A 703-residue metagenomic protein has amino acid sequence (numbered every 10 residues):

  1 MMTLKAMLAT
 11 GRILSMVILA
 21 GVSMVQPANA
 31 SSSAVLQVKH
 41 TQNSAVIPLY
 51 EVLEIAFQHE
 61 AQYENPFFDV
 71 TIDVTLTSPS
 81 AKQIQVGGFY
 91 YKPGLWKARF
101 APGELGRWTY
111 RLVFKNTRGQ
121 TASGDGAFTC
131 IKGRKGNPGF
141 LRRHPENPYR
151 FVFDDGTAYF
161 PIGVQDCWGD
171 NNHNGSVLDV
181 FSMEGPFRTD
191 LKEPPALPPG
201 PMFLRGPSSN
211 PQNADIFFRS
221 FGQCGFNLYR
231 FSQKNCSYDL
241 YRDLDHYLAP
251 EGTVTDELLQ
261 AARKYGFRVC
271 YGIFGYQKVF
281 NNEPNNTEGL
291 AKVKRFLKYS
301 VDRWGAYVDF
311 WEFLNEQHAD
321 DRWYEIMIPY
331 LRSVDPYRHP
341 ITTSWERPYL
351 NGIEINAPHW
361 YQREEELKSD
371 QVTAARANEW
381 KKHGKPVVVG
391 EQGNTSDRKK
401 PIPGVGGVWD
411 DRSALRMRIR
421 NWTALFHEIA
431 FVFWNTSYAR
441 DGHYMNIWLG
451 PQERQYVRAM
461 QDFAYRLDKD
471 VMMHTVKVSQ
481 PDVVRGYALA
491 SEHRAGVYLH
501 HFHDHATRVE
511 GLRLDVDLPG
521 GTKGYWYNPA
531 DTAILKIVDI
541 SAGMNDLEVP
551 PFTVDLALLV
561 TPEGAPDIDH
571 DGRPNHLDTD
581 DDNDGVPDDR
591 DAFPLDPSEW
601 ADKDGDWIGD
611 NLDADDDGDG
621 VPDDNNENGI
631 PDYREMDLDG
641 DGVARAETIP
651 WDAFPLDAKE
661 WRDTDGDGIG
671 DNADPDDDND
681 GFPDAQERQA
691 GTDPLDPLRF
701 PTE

Functional and structural regions predicted by a protein language model:
G11-S23: Bacterial N-terminal signal peptides
S31-S80, V86-G88, A127-G133, R142 (+1 more regions): Non-catalytic, glycine-rich low-complexity segments
L36-I47, Q62, T395-D397, V405 (+2 more regions): Aromatic- and carboxylate-lined catalytic core of secreted/periplasmic carbohydrate-active enzymes
L53, W96-A98, N545-L547: Short strand-edge motifs at loop-to-beta-strand transitions and within beta-strands of extracellular beta-rich domains
T71, T117, P138-L367, V372 (+1 more regions): Active-site mouth of glycoside hydrolases
T75, I84-P148: Extended acidic/polar, glycine-enriched regions that form or flank non-catalytic beta-rich accessory modules
R295, N315-Q455: Extracellular glycoside hydrolase catalytic/binding regions
G564-E703: Extracellular calcium-associated, cysteine-rich motifs in secreted modular proteins
